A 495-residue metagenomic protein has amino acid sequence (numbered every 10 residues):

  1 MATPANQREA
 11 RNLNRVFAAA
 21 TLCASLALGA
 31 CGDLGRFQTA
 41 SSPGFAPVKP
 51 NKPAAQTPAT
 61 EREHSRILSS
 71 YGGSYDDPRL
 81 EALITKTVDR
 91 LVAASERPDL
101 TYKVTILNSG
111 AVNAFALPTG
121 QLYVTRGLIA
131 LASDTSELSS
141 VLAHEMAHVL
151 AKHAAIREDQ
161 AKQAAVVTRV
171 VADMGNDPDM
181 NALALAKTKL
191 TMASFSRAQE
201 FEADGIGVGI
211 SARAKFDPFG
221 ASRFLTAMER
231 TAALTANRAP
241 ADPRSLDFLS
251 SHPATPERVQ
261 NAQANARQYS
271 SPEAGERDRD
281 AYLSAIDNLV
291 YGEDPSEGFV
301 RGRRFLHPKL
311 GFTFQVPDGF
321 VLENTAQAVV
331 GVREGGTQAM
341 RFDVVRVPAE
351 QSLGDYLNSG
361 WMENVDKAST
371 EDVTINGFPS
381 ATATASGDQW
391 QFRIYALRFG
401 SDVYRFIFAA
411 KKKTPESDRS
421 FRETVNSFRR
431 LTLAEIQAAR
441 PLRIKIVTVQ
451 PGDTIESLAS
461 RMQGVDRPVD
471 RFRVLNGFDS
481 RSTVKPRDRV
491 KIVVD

Functional and structural regions predicted by a protein language model:
A2-P4, N12-A18, L28-F314, V321 (+4 more regions): A Zn2+-metalloprotease active-site environment signal
V104, V112, L122-Y123, R244 (+4 more regions): Surface-exposed aromatic
S139, L322, F406-R443: Surface-exposed amphipathic alpha-helical segments
T313, G319-V321, T454, R489: Residue-level marker of beta-strand positions
R341, L357-R405: Signature of long, low-cysteine stretches enriched in small and polar/charged residues
L433-D466, D488: Primarily a LysM-type cell-wall glycan-binding module
P468-D495: Extracellular LysM carbohydrate-binding repeats and other cell-envelope/extracellular binding modules
